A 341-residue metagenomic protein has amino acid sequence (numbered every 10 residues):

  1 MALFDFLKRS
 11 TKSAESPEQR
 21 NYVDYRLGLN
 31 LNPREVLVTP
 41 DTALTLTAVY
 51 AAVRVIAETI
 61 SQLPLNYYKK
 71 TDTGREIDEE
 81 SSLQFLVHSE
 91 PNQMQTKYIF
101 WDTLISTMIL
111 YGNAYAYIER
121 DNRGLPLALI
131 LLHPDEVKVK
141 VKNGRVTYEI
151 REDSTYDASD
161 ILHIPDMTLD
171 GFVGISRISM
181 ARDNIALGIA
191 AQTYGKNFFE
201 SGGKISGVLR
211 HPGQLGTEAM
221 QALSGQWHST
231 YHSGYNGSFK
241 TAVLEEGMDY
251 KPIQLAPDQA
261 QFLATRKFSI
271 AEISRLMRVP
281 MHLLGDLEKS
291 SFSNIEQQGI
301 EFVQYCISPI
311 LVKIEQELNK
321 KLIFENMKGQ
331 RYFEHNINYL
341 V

Functional and structural regions predicted by a protein language model:
M1-F262, R266-F268, E272-R275, V279-H282 (+2 more regions): Structured, contiguous alpha/beta core segments that scaffold functional sites
N184, F262, V303-C306, I310: Amphipathic alpha-helix face/heptad-repeat signature
Q226, T230, E272, L276 (+2 more regions): Generic, well-ordered alpha-helical scaffold segments in large soluble proteins
K289, Q297, K328-Y332: Active-site lining segments that contact anionic ligands and/or coordinate catalytic metals
S290-I295, N336-L340: A short beta-alpha structural unit
I295-E296, E301: Small-residue-rich helix-loop
K321-V341: Generic long, charged, amphipathic alpha-helical segments
